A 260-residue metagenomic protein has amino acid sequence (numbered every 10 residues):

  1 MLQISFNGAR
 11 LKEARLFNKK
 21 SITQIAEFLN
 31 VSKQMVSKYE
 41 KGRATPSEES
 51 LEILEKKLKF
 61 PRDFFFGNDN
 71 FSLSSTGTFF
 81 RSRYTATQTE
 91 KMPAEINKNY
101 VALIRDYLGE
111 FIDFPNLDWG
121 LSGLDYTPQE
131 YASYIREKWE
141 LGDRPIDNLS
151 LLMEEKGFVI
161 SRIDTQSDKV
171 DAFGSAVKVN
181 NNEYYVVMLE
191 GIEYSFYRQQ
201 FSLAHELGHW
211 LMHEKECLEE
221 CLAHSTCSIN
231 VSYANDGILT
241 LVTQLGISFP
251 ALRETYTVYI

Functional and structural regions predicted by a protein language model:
M1-I260: Short juxta-domain linker segments that transition from a proline/glycine-rich, charged coil into a short amphipathic
